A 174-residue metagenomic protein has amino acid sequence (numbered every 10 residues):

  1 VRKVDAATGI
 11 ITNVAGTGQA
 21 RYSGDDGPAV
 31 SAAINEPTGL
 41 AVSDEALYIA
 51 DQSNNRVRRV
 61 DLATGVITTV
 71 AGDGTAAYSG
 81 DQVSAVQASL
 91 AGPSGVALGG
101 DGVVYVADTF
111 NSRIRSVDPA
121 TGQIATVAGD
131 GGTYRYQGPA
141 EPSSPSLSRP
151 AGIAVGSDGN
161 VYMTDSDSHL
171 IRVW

Functional and structural regions predicted by a protein language model:
V1-K3, I10, N55-R59, V66 (+3 more regions): A short loop-to-beta-strand structural motif that recurs across blades of beta-propeller domains
A6, Q52-S53, T109, S166: Short loop/turn segments immediately following the C-termini of beta-strands
T8-E36, T64-S94, T121-A151: Gly/Pro-rich loop segments of beta-rich domains
G39: Phosphate/ATP-binding catalytic cores across multiple sugar-kinase/actin-like superfamilies, primarily ASKHA
V42-E45, L98-D101, V155-D158: Residue-level detector of Asp-centered blade-edge/turn motifs that repeat once per structural unit in beta-propeller
A46-I49, V103-V106, N160-Y162: Conserved beta-propeller blade signature
N160-W174: Blade-level signature of beta-propeller repeat domains, shared across WD40, Kelch, NHL, RCC1 and BNR/Asp-box propellers
